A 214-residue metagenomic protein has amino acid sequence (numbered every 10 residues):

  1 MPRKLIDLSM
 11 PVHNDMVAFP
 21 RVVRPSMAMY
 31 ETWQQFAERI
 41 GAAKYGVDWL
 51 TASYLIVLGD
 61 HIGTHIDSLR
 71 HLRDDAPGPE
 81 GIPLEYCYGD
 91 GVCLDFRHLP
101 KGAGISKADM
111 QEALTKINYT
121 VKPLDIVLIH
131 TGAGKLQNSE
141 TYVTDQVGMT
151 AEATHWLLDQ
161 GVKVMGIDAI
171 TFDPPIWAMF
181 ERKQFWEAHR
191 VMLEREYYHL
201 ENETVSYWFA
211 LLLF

Functional and structural regions predicted by a protein language model:
M1-F214: Active-/binding-site microenvironments in catalytic and ligand-binding cores
